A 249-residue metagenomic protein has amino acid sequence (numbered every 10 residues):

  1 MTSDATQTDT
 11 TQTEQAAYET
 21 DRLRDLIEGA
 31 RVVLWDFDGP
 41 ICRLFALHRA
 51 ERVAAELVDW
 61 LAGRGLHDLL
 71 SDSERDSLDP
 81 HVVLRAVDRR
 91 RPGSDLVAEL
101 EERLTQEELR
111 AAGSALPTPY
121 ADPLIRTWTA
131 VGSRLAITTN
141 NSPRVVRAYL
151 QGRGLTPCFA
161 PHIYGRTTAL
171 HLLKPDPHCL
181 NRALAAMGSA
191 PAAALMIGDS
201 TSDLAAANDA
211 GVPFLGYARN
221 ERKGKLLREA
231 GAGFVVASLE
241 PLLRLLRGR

Functional and structural regions predicted by a protein language model:
D4, D9-S73: Active-site neighborhood of HAD-like aspartate-dependent phosphohydrolases
R22, D122-P123, S200-D203, A218-L226: Short glycine/proline-centered loop/turn elements that form peptide/ligand docking sites
R22, S94, A98, L109-I137 (+1 more regions): Short, acidic loop-to-helix structural element flanking the phosphoryl-transfer center in phosphate-processing enzymes
I27, A130-S133, M187-A193, R249: Glycine-rich phosphate-binding loop signature in dinucleotide/nucleotide-binding domains
A54-R110, S114: A metal-dependent, Asp-based hydrolase signature
P143-L195, T201-S202, D209, K223-R228: Substrate-recognition "cap/lid" segment bordering the active-site pocket of phosphatases
G211-P213: Structural loop-to-beta junction motif characteristic of Rossmann-like glycosyltransferase folds
G233-S238: Short acidic-hydrophobic, aromatic-tinged amphipathic segments that line or gate anion-handling sites
